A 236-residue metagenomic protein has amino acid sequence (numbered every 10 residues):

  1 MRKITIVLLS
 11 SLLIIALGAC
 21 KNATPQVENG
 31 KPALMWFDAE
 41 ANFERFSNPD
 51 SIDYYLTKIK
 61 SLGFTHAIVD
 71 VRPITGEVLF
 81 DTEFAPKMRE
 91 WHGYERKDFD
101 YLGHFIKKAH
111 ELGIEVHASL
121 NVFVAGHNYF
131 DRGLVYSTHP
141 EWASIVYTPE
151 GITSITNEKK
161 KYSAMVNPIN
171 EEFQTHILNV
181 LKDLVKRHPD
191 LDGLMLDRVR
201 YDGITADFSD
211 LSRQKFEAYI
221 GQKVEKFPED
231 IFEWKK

Functional and structural regions predicted by a protein language model:
M1-I4: Positively charged n-region of N-terminal signal peptides that target proteins for export
G18-A19: C-terminal motif of bacterial Sec signal peptides marking the signal peptidase cleavage site
N29-F46, A118, F123-H188, I231: Active-site-adjacent "subsite" loops/lids of carbohydrate-active enzymes
A33-F37, A67-V69, V116-A118, L194-L196: Hydrophobic faces of well-ordered beta-strands that scaffold small-molecule active sites in alpha/beta enzyme cores
S51-E77, P189: Catalytic domains of carbohydrate-active enzymes, especially glycoside hydrolases
I59, A67, A109, I177 (+2 more regions): Conserved, mostly hydrophobic/aromatic
I74-N121: Aromatic-lined substrate-binding rim segments of carbohydrate-active enzymes
L79-W91, V124-K159, R198-K235: Aromatic- and acidic-residue-enriched segments that line the glycan-binding/catalytic groove of carbohydrate-active
